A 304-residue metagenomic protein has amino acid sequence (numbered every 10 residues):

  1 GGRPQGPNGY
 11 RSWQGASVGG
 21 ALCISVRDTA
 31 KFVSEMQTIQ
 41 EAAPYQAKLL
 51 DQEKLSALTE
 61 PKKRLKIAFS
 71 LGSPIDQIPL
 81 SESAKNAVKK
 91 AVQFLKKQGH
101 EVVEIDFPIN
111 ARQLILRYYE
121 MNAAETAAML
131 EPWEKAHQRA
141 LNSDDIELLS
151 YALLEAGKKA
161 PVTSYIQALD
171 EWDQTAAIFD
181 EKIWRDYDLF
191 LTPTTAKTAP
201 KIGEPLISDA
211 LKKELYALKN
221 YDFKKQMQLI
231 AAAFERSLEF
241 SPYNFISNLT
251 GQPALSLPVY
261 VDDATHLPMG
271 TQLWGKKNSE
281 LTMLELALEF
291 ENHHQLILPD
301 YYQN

Functional and structural regions predicted by a protein language model:
G1-K89, H294-Q303: A short helix-breaking turn/cap at a secondary-structure junction
A21, L267-K276, M283-L284: Short, well-ordered beta-strand elements
P44-L50, R64, S70-S73, I105-E120 (+1 more regions): Flexible, acidic loop-helix segments that line cofactor/substrate-binding pockets
P61-S70, A124-D180, T194-L229, P258-Y260 (+1 more regions): Short helix-loop capping/hinge segments that flank enzyme active sites or metal/cofactor-binding pockets
E82-F107, L130-A140, Y165, L169-Y187: Acyltransferase
T163, M283-N304: Short, gly/Ser/Thr-rich active-site loops of penicillin-recognizing serine hydrolases
Q228-A254: Alpha-helix-centered segments that form part of catalytic cores
